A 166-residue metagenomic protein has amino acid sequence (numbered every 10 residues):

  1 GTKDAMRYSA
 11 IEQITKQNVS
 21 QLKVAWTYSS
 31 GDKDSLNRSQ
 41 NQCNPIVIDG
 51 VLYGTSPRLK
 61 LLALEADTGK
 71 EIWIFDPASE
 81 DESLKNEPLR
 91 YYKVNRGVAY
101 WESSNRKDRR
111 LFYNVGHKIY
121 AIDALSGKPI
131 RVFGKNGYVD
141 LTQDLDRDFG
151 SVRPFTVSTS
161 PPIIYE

Functional and structural regions predicted by a protein language model:
G1, R38-R58, L89-K118, R153-E166: Repeat-blade elements of multi-bladed beta-propeller folds
G1-S35, K70-E87, K128-S151: Aromatic (tryptophan-biased) beta-strands that constitute blades/sheets of beta-rich domains
Y8, W26-Y28, Y53, W73-F75 (+3 more regions): Aromatic side chains
Y28-V47, P57-S103, R147-D148: Blade-loop segments of beta-propeller domains
T68, I119-A121, G137, E166: A generic secondary-structure signal for well-formed alpha-helical elements
G116, I122, S126-G127: Beta-propeller blade signature
